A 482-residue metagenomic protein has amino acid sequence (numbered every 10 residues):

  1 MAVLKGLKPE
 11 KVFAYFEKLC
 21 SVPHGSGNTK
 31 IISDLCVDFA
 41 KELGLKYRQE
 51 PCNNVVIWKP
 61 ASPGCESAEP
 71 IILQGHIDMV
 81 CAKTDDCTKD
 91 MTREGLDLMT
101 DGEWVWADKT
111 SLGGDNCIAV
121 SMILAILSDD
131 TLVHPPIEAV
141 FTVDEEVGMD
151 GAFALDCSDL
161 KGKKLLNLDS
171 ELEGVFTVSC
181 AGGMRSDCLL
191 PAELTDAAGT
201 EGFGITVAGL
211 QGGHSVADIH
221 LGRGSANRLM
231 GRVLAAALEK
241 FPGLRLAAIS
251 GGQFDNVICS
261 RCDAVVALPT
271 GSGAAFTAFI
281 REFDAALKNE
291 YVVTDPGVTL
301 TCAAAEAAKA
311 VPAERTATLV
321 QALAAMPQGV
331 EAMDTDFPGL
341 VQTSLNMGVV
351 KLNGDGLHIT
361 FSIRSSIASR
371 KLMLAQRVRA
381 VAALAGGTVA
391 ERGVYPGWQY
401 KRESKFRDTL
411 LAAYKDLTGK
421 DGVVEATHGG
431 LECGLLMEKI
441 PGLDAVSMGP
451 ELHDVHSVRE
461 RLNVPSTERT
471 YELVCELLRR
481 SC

Functional and structural regions predicted by a protein language model:
A2-W104: Acidic/His- and Gly-rich active-site-bordering loop/insert found across diverse amide/peptide-bond hydrolases
P9-V12, Q342-D355, K420-E476: Zn-dependent metallopeptidase/amidohydrolase metal-coordination segment
E17-S21, F254, V265, T299-A310 (+3 more regions): A short beta-alpha structural unit
C65-K163, L189, T200, T316-A317 (+4 more regions): Active-site metal-coordination/substrate-binding segment of hydrolases, especially metallo-dependent peptidases
P136-A226, A237-L238: Fold-level recognition of mixed alpha/beta catalytic cores in primary-metabolism enzymes, strongest
S158, R223-K240, P269-G273, A317-A324 (+4 more regions): His/Asp/Glu-rich mid-to-C-terminal helical/loop segments that flank catalytic regions of hydrolases
D218, S225-R228, R232-I249, Y400-L443: Active-site-adjacent substrate-binding region of metalloamidase/peptidase-like peptide-processing proteins
D255-M333: A conserved active-site cap/scaffold subdomain adjacent to cofactor or substrate pockets
